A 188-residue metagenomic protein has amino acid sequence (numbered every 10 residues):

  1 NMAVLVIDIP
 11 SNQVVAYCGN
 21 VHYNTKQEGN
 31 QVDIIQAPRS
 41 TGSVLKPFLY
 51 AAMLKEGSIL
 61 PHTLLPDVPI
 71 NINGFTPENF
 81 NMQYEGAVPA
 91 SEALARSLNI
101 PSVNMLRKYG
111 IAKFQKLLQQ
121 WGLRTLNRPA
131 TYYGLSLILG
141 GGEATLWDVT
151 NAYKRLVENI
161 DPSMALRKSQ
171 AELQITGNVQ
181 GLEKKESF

Functional and structural regions predicted by a protein language model:
N1-R39, S43-V44, L60, A112-L118: Periplasmic/cell-envelope proteins involved in peptidoglycan metabolism and beta-lactam response
N1-V4, S11-V15, T76, P89-S91 (+1 more regions): Short glycine-rich loop/turn motifs
I9, N24-T25, L54-T63, R124-N127 (+1 more regions): Secondary-structure transition/capping motifs at alpha-helix termini and the adjoining loop/turn into the next element
N12, D33-L65, A93, A152-V157: Active-site SXXK
N30-I35, G86-A87, A95-S102, T131-I138: Flexible glycine/proline-enriched surface loops and loop-helix/loop-strand junctions
I59-F114, E158, P162, G177-F188: Conserved catalytic neighborhood of penicillin-recognizing serine enzymes
Y109-R128: Short, charged, amphipathic alpha-helices and their helix-cap/turn boundaries
L123-L182: Active-site-proximal helix/loop microenvironment of the serine DD-peptidase/beta-lactamase transpeptidase fold
